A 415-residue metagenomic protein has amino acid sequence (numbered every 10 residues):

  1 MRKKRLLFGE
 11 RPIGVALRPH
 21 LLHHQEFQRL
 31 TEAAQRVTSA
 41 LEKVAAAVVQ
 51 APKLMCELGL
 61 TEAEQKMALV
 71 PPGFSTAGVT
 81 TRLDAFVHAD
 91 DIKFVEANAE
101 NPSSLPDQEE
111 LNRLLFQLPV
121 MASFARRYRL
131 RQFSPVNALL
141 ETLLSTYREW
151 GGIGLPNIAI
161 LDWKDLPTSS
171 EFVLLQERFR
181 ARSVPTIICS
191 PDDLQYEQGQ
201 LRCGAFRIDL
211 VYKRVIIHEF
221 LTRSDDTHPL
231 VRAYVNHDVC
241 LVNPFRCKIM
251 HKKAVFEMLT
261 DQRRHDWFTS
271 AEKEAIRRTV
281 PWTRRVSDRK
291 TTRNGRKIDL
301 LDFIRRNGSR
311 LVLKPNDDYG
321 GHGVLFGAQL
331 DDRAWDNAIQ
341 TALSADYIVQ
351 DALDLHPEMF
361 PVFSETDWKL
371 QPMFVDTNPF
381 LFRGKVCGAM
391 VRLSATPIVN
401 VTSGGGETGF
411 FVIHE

Functional and structural regions predicted by a protein language model:
M1-E415: Preference for protein termini
